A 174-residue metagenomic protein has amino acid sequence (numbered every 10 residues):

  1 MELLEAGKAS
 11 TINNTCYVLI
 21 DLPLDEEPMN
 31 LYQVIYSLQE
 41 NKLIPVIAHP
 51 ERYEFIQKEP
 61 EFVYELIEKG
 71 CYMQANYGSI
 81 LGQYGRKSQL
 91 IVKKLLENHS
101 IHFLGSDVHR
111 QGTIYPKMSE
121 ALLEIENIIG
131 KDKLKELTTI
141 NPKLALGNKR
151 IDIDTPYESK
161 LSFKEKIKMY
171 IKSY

Functional and structural regions predicted by a protein language model:
M1-Q74, D152, P156-Y174: Extended substrate/RNA-proximal surfaces in nucleic-acid metabolism proteins
A6-K8, V63-L66, L90-K94, A121-L123: Short, hinge-like loop/turn segments at secondary-structure boundaries
P23-D25, P50-Y53, G78-G82, V108-Q111 (+1 more regions): Active-site beta-loop-alpha junctions enriched in small/polar residues
K69, L95-I101: Divalent-metal (often Zn2+) His-rich catalytic cores of metallo-beta-lactamase-fold enzymes
G82-Y84, G112-K117, L146, D154: Short active-site-adjacent structural elements
G85-S88, G130-K131: Glycine-centered helix-coil hinge/cap
S100-P116: Short acidic/histidine-rich active-site segments
L123-Y174: Mid-to-C-terminal alpha-helical segments outside catalytic/metal-binding sites
